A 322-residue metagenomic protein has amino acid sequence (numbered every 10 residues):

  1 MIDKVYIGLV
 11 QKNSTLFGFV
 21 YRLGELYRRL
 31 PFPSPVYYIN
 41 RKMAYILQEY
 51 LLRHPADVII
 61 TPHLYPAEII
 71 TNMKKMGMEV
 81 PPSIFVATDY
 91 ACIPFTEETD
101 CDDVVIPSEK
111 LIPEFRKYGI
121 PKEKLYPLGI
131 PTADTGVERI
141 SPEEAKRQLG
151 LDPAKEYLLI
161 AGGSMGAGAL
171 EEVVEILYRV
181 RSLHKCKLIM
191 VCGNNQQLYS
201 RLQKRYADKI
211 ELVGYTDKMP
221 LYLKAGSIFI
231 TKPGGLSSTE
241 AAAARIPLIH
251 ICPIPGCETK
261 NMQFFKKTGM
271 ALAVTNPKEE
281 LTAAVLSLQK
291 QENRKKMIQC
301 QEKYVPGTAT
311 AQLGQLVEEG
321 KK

Functional and structural regions predicted by a protein language model:
M1-R53: Conserved N-terminal ligand/cofactor-binding loop architecture of enzyme catalytic domains
D102-S164: A nucleotide-sugar donor-handling region in carbohydrate enzymes
E143-E144, L151-A225: Donor-nucleotide binding loops and adjacent catalytic segments primarily of GT-B fold Leloir glycosyltransferases
K224-G234: Acidic donor-binding loop of glycosyltransferase active sites
G226-S227, R245-P247: A short alpha->beta transition loop at the rim of the catalytic pocket in nucleotide-sugar-dependent
K267-G269, N276-N293: C-terminal "capping" alpha-helix adjacent to the active site of nucleotide-linked donor transferases in cell-envelope
N293-G307: A short, well-ordered alpha-helix in the C-terminal region of glycosyltransferases
P306-K322: C-terminal alpha-helical cap of glycosyltransferases
